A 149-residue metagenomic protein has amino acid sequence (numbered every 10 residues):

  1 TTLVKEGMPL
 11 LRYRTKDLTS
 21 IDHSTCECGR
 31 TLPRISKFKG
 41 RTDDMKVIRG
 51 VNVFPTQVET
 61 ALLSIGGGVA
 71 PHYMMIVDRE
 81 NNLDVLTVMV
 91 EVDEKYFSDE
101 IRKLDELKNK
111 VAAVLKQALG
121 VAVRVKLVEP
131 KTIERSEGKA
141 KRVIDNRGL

Functional and structural regions predicted by a protein language model:
T1-L149: Active-site glycine/GP-rich loop and adjacent strand/helix microenvironment that borders small-molecule binding pockets
